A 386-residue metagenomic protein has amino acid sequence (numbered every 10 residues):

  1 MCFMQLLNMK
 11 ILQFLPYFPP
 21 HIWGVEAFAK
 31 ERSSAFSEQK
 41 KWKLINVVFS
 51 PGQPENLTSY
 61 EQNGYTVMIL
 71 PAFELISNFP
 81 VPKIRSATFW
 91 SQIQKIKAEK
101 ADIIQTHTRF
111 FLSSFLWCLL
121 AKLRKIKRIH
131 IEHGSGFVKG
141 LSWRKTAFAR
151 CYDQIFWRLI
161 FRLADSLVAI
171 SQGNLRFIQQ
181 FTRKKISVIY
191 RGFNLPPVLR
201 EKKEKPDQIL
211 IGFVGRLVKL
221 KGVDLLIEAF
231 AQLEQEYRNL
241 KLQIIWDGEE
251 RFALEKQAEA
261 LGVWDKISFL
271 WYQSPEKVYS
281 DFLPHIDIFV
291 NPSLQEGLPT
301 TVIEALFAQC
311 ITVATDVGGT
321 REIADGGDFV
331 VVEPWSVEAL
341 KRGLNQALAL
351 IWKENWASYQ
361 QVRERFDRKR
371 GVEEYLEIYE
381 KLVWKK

Functional and structural regions predicted by a protein language model:
L12, E204-K221, I227-F230, Q243: Conserved donor-binding/catalytic core segment of Leloir-type glycosyltransferases
P54, I103-I126, H130-V138: An aromatic- and histidine-rich active-site surface loop
L119, L123, A149-S166: Membrane-proximal helix-turn-helix segments that form the acceptor-binding/catalytic region of lipid-linked
G173, G192: Carbohydrate-associated surface elements
E255-Q273: Nucleotide-activated donor-binding/catalytic signature segment of Leloir-type glycosyltransferases, i.e., the conserved
L294: Aromatic "clamp/platform" in nucleotide-sugar-dependent glycosyltransferases that forms part of the donor/acceptor
I311-A314: Short hydrophobic beta-strand element within catalytic cores of glycosyltransferases and related nucleotide-activated
G326-V337, Q346-I351: Conserved acidic donor-binding segment of nucleotide-sugar-dependent glycosyltransferases
